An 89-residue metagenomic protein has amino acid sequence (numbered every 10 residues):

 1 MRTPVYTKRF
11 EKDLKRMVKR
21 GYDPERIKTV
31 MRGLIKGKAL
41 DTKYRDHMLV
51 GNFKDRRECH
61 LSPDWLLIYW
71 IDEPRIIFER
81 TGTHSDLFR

Functional and structural regions predicted by a protein language model:
M1-P63, I71-I77, S85-R89: Basic, Lys/Arg-enriched alpha-helical interface segments
